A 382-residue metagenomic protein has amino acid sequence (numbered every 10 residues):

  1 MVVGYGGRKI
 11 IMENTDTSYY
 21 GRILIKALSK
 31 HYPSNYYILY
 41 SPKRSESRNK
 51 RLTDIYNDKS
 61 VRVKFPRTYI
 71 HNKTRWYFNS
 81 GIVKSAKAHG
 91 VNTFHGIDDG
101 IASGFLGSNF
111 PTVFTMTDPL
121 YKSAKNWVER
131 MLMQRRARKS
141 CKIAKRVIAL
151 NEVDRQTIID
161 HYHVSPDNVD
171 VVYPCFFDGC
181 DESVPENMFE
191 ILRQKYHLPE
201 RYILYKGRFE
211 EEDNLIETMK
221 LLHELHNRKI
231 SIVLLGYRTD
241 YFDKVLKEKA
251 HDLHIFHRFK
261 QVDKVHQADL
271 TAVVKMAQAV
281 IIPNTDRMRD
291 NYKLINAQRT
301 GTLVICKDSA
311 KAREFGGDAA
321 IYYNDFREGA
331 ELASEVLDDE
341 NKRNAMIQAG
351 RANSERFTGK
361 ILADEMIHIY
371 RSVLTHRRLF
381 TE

Functional and structural regions predicted by a protein language model:
M1-E382: Carbohydrate transferase catalytic cores enriched for Leloir-type hexosyltransferases
